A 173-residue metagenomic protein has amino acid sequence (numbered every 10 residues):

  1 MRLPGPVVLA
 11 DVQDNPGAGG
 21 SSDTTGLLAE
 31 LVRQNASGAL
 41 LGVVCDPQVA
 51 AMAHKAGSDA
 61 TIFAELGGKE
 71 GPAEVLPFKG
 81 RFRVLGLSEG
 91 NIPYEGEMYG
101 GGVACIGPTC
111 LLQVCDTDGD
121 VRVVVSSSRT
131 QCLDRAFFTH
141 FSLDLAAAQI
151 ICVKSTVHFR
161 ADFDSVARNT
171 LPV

Functional and structural regions predicted by a protein language model:
M1-D120, V124-V125: Hard-cation-handling environments
I92-V173: Extended hydrophobic packing segments that form well-structured cores
